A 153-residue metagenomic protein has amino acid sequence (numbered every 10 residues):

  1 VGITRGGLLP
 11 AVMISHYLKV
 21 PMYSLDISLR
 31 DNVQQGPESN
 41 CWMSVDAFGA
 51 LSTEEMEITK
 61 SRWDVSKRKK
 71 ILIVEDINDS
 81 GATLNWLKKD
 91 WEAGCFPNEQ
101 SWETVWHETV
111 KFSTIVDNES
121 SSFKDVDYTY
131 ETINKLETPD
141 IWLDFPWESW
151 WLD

Functional and structural regions predicted by a protein language model:
V1-D153: PRPP-associated nucleotide enzymes
